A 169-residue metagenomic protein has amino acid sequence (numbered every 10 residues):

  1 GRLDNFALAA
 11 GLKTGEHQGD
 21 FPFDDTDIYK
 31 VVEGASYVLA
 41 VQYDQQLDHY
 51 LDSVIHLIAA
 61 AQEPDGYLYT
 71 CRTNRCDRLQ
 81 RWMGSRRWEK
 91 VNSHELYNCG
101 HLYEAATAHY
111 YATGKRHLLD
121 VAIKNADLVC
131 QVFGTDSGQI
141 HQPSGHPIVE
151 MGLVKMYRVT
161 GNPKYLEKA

Functional and structural regions predicted by a protein language model:
G1-A169: Glycan-recognition and catalytic cores of secretory/periplasmic carbohydrate-active enzymes
